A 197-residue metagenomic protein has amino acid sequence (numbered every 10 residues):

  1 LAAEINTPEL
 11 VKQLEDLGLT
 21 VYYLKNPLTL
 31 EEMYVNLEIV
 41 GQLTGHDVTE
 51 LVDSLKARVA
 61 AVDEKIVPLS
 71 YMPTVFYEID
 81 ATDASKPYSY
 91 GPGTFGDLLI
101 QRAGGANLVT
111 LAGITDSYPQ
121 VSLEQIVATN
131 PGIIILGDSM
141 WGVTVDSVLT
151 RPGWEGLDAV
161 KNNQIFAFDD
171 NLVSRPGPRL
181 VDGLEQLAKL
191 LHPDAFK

Functional and structural regions predicted by a protein language model:
L1-E31, R58-S174, P178-R179, P193-F196: Binding-cleft/active-site segments that stabilize strongly anionic ligands or cofactors
Y34: Membrane-embedded glycan transfer/ligation machinery that uses polyprenyl lipid-linked sugar donors/oligosaccharides
L37-D47: Glycine- and acidic-residue-enriched helix-capping/beta->alpha junction motif
D47-D53: Structural signature of PLP-dependent enzymes
L51, P176-R179, G183: Short amphipathic alpha-helical coupling segments at ligand-binding clamshell hinges and other catalytic/signaling
